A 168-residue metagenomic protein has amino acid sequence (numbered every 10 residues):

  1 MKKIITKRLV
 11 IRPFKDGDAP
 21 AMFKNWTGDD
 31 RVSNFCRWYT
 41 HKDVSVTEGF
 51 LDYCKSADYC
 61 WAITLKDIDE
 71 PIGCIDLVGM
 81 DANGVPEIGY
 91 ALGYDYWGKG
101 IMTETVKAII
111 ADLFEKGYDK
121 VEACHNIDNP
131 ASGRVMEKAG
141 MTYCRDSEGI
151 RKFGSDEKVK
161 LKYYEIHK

Functional and structural regions predicted by a protein language model:
M1-A21, N25-D30, N34, C60 (+1 more regions): Acyl-donor (CoA/ACP) binding surface of acyl/acetyltransferases
R31-L51: Conserved GNAT-fold acetyl-CoA-binding loop/helix
L51-A62: A short helix-loop-beta-strand connector motif used in the catalytic cores of GNAT acetyltransferases and, in some
